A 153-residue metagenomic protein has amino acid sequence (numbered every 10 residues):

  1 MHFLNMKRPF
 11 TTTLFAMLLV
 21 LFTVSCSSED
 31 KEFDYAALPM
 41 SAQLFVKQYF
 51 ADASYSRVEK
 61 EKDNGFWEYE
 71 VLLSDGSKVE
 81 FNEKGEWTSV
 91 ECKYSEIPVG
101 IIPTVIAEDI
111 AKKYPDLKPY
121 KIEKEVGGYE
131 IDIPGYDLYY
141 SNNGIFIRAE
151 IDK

Functional and structural regions predicted by a protein language model:
H2-L14: Bacterial N-terminal signal peptides that target proteins for export
F22-S25: C-terminal motif of bacterial Sec signal peptides marking the signal peptidase cleavage site
S27-E29: Bacterial signal peptide processing site
D34-Y55, I97-K118: Short, non-transmembrane alpha-helical segments in secretory-pathway proteins
Y35-A36, M40-G76, K84: Post-signal-peptide N-terminal segment of Sec-exported extracytoplasmic proteins
F66-K93, D132-K153: Amphipathic N-proximal alpha-helical interface segments
P98-K153: Extracytoplasmic electrostatic interaction patches
